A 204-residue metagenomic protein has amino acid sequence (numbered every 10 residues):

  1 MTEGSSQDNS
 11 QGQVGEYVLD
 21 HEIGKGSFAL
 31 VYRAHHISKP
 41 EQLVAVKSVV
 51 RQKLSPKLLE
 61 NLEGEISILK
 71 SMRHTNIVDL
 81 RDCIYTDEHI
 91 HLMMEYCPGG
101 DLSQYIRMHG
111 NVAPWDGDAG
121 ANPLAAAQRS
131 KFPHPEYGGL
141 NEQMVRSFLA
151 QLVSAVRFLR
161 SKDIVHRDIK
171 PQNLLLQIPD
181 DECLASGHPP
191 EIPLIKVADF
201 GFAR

Functional and structural regions predicted by a protein language model:
L30: Conserved N-lobe ATP-binding subsite of Hanks-type protein kinase domains, especially the beta3 VAIK lysine
H35-L43: Conserved N-lobe loop of protein kinases adjacent to the ATP-binding glycine-rich P-loop
L43, S48-M72: Conserved N-lobe beta3->alphaC-helix segment of eukaryotic protein kinase catalytic domains
C83: Activation-segment/catalytic-loop signature of the eukaryotic protein kinase fold
E88-D101, Y105: Conserved short submotifs of the Hanks-type protein kinase catalytic core that shape the nucleotide-binding pocket
F148-L149: Activation segment signature within eukaryotic-like protein kinase domains
L152-I164: Protein kinase catalytic-loop region centered on the HRD/HxD motif
